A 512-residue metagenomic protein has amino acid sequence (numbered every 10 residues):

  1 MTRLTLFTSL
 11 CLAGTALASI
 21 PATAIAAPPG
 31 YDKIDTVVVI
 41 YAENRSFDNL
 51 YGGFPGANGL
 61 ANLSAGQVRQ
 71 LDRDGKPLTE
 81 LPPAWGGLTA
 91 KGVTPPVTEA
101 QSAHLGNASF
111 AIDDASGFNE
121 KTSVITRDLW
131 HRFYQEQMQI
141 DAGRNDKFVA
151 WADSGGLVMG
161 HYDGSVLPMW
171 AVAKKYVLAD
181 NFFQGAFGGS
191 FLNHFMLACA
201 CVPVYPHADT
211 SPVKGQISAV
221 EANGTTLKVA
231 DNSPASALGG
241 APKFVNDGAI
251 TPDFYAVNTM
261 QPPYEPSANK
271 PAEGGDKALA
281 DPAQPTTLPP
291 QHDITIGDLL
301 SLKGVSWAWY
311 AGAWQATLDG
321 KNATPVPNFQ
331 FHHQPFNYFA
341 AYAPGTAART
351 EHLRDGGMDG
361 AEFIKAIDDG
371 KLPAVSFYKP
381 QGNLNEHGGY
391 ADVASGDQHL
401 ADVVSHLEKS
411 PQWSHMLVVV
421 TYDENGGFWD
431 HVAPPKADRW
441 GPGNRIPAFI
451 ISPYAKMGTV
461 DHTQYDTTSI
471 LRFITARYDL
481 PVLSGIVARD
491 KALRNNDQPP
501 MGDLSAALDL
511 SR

Functional and structural regions predicted by a protein language model:
T2-A24: Gram-negative bacterial Sec-dependent N-terminal signal peptides
A24-R512: N-terminal pro-sequences and low-complexity stem/linker regions of secreted or lumenal proteins
